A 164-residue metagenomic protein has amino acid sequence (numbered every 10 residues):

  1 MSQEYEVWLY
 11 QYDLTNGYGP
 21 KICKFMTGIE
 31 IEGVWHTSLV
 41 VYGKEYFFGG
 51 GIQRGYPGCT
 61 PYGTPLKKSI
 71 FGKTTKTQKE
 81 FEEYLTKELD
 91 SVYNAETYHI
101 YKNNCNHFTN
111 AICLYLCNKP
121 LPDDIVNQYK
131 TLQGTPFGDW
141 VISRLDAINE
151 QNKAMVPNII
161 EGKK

Functional and structural regions predicted by a protein language model:
M1-N103, Y115-L116, L132, P136-K164: Non-catalytic ligand/cofactor/substrate-binding and regulatory segments of enzyme domains
L116-Q128: Short conserved catalytic/interaction loops centered on acidic-Pro-aromatic/His motifs
